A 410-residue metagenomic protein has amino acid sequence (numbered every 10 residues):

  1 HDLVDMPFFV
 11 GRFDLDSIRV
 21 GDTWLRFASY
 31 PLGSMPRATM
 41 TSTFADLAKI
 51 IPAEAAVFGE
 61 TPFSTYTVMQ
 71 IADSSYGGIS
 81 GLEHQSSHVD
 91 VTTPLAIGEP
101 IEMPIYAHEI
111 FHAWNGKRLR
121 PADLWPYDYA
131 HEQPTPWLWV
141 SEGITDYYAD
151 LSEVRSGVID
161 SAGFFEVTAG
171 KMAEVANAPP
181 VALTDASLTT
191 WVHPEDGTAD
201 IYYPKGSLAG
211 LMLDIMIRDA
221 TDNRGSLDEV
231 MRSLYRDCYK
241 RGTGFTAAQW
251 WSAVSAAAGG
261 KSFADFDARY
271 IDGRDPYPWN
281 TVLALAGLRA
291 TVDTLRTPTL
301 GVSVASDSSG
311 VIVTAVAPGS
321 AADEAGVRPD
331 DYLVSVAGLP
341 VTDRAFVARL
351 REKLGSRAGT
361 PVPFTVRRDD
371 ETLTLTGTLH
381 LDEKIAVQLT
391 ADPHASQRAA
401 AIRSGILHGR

Functional and structural regions predicted by a protein language model:
H1, A28-Y30, V311-T314: Generic recognition of long tandem-repeat/solenoid scaffolds
H1-V10: Beta-strand-rich, non-transmembrane domain signature
M6, P36-T39, G310-V311, A386: Short, solvent-exposed loop/turn elements at domain surfaces
D14-L138: Juxtacatalytic substrate-recognition/specificity segment
E54, V140-E153: An active-site-proximal "capping" alpha-helix that borders the catalytic cofactor pocket
L82, G98-M103, Q133-S141, E195-K205 (+2 more regions): Secondary-structure capping and boundary motifs in well-ordered enzyme cores
A149-D150, V158-R410: C-terminal recognition in membrane/secretory proteostasis and scaffolding
